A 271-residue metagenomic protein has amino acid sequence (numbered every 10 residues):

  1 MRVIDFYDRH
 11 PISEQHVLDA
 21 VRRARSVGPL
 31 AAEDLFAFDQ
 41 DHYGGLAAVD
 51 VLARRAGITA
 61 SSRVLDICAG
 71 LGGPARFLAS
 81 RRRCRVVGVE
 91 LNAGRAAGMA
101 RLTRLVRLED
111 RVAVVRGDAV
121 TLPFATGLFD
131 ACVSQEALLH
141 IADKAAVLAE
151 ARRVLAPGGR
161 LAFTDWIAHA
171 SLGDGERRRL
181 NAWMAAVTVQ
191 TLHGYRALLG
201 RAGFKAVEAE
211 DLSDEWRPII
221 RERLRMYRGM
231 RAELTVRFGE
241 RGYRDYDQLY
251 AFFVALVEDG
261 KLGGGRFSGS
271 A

Functional and structural regions predicted by a protein language model:
M1-A32: N-terminal, positively charged/glycine-rich alpha-helical extensions of SAM-dependent methyltransferases
V27, H42-A60: Conserved alpha-helix/loop element of class I SAM-dependent methyltransferases that forms part of the SAM/SAH-binding
R63-I67, L71-T121: Class I SAM-dependent methyltransferase SAM/SAH-binding core
V120-A131: A short acidic, Gly/Pro-enriched loop at the edge of an enzyme's catalytic core that lines a small-molecule cofactor
A145-R160: A short glycine-rich, Lys/Arg-flanked "PGG" loop and its adjoining helix->strand segment in the class I
W166-A186: Short, glycine-/aromatic-enriched active-site segment of Class I SAM-dependent methyltransferases
V187-G203, A209: Short alpha-helix
E208-A271: Conserved Class I S-adenosyl-L-methionine
